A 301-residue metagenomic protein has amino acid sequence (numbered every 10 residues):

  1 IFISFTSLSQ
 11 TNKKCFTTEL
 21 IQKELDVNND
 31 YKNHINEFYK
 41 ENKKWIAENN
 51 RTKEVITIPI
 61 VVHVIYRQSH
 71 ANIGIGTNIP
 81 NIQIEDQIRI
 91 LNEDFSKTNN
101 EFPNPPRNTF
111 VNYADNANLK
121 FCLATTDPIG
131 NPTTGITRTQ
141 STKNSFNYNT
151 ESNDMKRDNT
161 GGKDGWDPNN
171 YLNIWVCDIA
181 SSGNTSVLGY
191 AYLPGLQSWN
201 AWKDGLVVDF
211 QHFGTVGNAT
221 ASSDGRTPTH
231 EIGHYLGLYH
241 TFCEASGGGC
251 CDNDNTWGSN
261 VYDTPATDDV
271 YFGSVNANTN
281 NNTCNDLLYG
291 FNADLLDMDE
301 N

Functional and structural regions predicted by a protein language model:
I1-F16: Bacterial Sec-dependent N-terminal signal peptides
K13-D26, P168, C177, S274-N285 (+1 more regions): Functionally engaged cysteine thiol sites
K13-T57: N-terminal propeptides/leader regions of secreted preproproteins that are proteolytically removed before maturation
K44-N92, V176-S181, G248: Fold-level signature of zinc-dependent metallopeptidase catalytic domains
N50-E54, S198-N200, L295-M298: Short glycine/proline-enriched loop/turn "hinge" motifs that connect secondary-structure elements and lie
V61-V64, L288-N301: Extracellular low-complexity, Gly/Ser/Thr-rich intrinsically disordered linkers and protease-sensitive activation/hinge
N72, H212-G214, L288-Y289, N301: Flexible glycine/proline-enriched surface loops and loop-helix/loop-strand junctions
R89-N281, G290: Metzincin-family zinc-dependent endopeptidase catalytic domain
